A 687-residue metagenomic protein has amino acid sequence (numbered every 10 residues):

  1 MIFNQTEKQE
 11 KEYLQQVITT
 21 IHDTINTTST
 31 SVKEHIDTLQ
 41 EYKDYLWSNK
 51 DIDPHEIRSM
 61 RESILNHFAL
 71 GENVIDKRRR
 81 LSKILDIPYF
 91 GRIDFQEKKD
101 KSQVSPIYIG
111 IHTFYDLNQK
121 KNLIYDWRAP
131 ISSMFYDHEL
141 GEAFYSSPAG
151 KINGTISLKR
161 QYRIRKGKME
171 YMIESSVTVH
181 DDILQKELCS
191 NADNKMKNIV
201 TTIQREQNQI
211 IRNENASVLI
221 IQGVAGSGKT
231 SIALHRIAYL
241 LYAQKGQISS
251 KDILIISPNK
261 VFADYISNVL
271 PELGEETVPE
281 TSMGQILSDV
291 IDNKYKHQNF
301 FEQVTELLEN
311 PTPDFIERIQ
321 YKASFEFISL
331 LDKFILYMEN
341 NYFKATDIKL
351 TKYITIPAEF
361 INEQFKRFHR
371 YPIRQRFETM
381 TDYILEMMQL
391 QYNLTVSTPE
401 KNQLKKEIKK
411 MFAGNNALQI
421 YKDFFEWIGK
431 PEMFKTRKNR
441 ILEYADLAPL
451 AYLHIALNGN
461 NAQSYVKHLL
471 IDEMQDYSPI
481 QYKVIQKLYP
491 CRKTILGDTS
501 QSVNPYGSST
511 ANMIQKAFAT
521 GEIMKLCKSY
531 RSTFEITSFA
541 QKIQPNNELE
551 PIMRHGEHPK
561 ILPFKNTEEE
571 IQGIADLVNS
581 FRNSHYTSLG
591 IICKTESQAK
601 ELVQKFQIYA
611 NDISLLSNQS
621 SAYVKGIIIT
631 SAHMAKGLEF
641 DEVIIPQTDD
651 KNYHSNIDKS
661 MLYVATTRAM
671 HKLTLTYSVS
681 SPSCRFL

Functional and structural regions predicted by a protein language model:
M1-K33, Q40, L184-Q303, K636 (+1 more regions): P-loop NTPase Walker
M1-V200, Q204, N208-R212: Extended, charged low-complexity regulatory segments
P54-N73, I211-S217, Q222-V224, G228-S231 (+4 more regions): Generic detector of solvent-exposed, compositionally biased contiguous segments
R92-D94, I220, I255, T674-Y677: A structural signal for short, well-ordered beta-strand segments and their strand-loop junctions that often border
C189, D193, Y321, R370 (+3 more regions): Conserved phosphate/pyrophosphate-binding and hydrolysis machinery centered on Walker-type P-loop NTPases, extending
K195, I199, K229-A233, D446 (+2 more regions): Phosphate/oxyanion-binding active-site loops and adjacent basic polyanion-contact surfaces
L241-L469, D476-V484, R492: Alpha-helical nucleic-acid-binding subdomain of P-loop helicases immediately C-terminal to the Walker A/P-loop
G246-Q247, K251, K260-E276, T281-I286 (+3 more regions): Conserved helicase motor core of SF1/SF2 NTP-dependent helicases
